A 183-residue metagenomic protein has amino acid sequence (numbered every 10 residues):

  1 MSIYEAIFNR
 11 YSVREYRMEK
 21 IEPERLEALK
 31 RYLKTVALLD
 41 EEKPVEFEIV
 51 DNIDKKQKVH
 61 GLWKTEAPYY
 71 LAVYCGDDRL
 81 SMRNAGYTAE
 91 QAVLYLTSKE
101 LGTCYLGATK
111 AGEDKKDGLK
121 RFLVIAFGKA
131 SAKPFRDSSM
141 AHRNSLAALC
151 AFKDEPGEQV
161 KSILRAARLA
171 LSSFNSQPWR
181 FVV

Functional and structural regions predicted by a protein language model:
M1-V183: Acidic, surface-exposed loops and disordered segments
